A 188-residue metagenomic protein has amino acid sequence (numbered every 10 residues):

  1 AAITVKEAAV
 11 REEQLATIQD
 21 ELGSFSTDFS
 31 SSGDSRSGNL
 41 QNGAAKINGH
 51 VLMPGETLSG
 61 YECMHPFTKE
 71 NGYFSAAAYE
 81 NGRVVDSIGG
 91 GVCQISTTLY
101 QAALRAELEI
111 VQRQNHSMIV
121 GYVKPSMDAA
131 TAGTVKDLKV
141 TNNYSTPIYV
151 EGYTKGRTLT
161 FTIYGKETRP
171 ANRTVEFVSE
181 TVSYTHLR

Functional and structural regions predicted by a protein language model:
A1-R188: Well-ordered beta-sheet/strand-loop patches within structured domains
